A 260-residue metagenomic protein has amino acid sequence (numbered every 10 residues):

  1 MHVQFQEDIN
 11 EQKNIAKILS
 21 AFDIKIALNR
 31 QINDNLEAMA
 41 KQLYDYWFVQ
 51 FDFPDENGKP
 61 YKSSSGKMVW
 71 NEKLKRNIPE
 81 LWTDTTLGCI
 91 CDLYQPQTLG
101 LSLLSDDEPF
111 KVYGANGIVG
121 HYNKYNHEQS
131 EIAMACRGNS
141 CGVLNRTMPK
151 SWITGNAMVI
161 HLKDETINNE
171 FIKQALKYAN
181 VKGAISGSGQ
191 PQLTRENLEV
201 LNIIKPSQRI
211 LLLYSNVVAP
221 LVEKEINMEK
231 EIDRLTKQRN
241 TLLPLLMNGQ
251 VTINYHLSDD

Functional and structural regions predicted by a protein language model:
M1-Q6, D55-P206, Y255-D260: DNA target-recognition domains and sequence-specific DNA-contacting regions of bacterial/archaeal
Q4-Y46, S65-G114, I210-N254: Non-catalytic DNA-recognition/assembly elements of restriction-modification systems
Q42, Y46-K62: Alpha-helical scaffold segments that mediate packing/assembly in large oligomeric complexes
